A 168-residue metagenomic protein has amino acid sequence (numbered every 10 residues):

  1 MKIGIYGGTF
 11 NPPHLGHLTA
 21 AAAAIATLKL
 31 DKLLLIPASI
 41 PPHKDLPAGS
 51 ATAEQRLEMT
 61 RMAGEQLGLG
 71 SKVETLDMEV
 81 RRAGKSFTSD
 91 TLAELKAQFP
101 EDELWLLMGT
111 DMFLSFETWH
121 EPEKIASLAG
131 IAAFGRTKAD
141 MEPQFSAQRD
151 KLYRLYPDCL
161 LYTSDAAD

Functional and structural regions predicted by a protein language model:
K2-L28, P37-S39, G109: N-terminal catalytic cores of NTP/NDP-binding nucleotidyl/phosphoryl-transfer enzymes
A20-L30, M59-Q66: A short, N-terminal amphipathic alpha-helix
P41-G130: N-terminal Rossmann-like or analogous alpha/beta NTP/dinucleotide-binding catalytic cores that position adenine
L69-V73, Y156-L161: A short helix-to-beta-strand connector/capping loop
A129-F145, S164: Short, flexible loop segments at boundaries between secondary-structure elements
P143-L155: Short, aromatic/basic amphipathic alpha-helical patches
Y162-D168: Conserved small/polar residues in nucleotide/adenosyl-binding loops
